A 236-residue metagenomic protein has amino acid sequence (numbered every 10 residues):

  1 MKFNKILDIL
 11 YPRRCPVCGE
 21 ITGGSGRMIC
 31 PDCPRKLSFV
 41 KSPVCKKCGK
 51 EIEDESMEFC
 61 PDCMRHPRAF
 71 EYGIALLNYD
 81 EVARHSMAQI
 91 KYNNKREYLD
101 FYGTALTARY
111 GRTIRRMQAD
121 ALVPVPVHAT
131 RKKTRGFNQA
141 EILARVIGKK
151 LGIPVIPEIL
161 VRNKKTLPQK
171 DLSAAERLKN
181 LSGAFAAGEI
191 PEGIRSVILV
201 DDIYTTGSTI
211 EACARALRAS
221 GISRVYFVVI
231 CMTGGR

Functional and structural regions predicted by a protein language model:
M1-D201, T205-R236: Glycine-rich phosphate/pyrophosphate-handling loop used in enzymes and phosphotransfer proteins
